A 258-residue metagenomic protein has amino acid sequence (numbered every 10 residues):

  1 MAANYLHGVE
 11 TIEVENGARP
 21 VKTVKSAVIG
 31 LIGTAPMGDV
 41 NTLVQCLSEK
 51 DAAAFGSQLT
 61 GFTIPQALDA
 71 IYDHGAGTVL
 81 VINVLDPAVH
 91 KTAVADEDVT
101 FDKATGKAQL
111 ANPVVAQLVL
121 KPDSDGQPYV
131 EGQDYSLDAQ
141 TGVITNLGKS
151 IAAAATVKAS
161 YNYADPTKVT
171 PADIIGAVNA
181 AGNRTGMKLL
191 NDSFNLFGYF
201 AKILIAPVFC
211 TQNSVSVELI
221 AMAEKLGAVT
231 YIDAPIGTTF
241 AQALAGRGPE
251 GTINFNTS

Functional and structural regions predicted by a protein language model:
M1-S258: Surface-exposed assembly/interface segments
